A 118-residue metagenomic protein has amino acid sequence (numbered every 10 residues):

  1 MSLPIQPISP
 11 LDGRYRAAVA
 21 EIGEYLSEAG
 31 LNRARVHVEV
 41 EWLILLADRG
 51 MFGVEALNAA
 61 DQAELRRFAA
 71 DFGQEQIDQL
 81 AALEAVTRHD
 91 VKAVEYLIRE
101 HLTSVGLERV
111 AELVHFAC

Functional and structural regions predicted by a protein language model:
S2-C118: A helix-coil-helix interface module used to build multimeric assemblies and to scaffold catalytic/cofactor sites
